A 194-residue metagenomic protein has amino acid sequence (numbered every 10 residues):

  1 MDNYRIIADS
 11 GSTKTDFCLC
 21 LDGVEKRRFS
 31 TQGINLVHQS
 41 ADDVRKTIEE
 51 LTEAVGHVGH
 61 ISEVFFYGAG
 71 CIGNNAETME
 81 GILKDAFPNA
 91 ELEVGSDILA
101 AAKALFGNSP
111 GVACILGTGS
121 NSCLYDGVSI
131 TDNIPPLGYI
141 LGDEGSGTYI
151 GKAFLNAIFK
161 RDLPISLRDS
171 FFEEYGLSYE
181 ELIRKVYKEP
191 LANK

Functional and structural regions predicted by a protein language model:
M1, A90-C114: Conserved phosphate-binding catalytic cores of ATP/NTP-utilizing and phosphoryl-transfer enzymes
D2-K46, H60, I130-D132, P136: Short glycine-rich, Thr/Ser-proximal phosphate-binding strand/loop in the N-terminal lobe of ATP-dependent enzymes
A8-D9, Y67, A113-G119: Short beta-strand segments
T15-C20, K103, C114, S120-Y125: Short beta-strand scaffold segments in enzyme catalytic cores
H38-Q39, K46-T47, Y67-G73: Alpha-helical substrate-recognition element adjacent to the catalytic core
E53-E93, L105-F106: Short beta-strand-loop/turn "lid" adjacent to the catalytic site in phosphate-handling enzymes
I130-L177: Glycine-rich phosphate-binding loop plus the immediately following alpha-helix
F172-K194: An accessory alpha-helical subdomain
